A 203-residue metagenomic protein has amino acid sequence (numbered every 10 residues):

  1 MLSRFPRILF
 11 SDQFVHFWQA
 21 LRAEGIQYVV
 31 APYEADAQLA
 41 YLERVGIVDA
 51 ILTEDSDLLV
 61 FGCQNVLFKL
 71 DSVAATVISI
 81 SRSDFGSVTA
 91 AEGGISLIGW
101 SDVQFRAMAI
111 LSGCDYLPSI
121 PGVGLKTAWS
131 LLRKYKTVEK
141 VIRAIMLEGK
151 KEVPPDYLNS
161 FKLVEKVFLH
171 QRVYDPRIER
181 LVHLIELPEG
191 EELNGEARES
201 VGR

Functional and structural regions predicted by a protein language model:
M1-E34, Q38-L42: Noncatalytic, basic helical substrate-engagement surface that gates or grips nucleic-acid strands
L2-P6, R22-Q27, F85-G94, L111-D115 (+1 more regions): Short interface patches used for recognition in eukaryotic signaling and trafficking proteins
F5-L9, Q27-E34, V48, L97-W100 (+2 more regions): Short amphipathic alpha-helical molecular recognition features
V30-A31, F61-G62, L70-D71, S79 (+3 more regions): Intrinsically disordered, low-complexity regions enriched in proline, serine, glycine and charged residues
A37-A40, V60, E139: Alpha-helical elements of the RecA-like P-loop NTPase motor core of helicases
Q38, I47, G124-A128: Short, hydrophobic/aromatic alpha-helical segments in well-folded domains
E43-G46, I51-Y116: Long, highly charged, low-complexity intrinsically disordered interaction regions that mediate electrostatic DNA/RNA
E92-R203: Non-catalytic nucleic-acid-binding/docking modules located in mid-to-C-terminal regions of nucleic-acid enzymes
